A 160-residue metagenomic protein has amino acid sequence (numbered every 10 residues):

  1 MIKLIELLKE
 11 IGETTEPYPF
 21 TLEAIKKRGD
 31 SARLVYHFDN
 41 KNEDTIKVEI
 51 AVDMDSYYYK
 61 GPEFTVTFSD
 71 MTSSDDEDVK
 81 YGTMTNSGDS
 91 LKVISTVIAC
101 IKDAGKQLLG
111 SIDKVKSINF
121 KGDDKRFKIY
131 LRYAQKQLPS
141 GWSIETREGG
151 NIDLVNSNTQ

Functional and structural regions predicted by a protein language model:
I2-Q160: Non-catalytic substrate-recognition and accessory regions of acyl/acetyltransferase enzymes
